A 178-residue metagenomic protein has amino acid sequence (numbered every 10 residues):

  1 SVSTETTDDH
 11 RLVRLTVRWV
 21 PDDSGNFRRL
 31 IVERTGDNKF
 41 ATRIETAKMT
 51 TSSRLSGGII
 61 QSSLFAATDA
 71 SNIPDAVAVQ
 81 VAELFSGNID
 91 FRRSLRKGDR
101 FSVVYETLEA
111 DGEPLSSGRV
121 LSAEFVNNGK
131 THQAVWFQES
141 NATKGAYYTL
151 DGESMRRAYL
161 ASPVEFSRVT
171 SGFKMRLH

Functional and structural regions predicted by a protein language model:
S1-G172: Non-catalytic extracellular/periplasmic "stalk" and linker regions immediately N-terminal to catalytic or recognition
K174-R176: Active-site/binding-pocket entry motifs
